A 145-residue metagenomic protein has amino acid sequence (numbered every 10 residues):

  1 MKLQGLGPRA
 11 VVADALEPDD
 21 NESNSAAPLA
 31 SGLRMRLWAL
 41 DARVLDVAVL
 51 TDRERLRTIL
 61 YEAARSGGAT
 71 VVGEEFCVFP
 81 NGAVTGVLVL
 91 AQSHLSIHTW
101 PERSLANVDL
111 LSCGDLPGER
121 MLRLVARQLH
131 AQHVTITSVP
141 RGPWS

Functional and structural regions predicted by a protein language model:
M1-S145: Polybasic/polar functional segments that serve as interface/processing modules
